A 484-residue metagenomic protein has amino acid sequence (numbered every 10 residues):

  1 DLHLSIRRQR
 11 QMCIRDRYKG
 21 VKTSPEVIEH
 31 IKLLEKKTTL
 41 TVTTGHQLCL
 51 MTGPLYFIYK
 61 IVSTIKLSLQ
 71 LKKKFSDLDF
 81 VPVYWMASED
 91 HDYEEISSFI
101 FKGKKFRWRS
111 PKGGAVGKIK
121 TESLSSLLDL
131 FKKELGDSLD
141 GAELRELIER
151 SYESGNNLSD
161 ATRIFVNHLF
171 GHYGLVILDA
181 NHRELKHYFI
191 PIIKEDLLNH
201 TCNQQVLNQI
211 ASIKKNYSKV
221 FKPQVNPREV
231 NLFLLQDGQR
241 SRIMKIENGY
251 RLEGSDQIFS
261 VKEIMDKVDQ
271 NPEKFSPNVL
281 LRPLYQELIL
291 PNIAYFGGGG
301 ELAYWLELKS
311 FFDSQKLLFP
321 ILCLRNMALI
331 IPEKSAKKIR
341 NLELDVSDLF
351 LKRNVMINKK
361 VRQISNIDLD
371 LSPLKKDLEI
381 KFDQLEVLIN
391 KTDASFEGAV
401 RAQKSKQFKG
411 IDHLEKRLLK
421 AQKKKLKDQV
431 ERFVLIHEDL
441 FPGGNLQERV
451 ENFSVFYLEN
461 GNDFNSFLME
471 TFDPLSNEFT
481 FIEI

Functional and structural regions predicted by a protein language model:
D1-R10, I14: Single conserved hydrophobic/aromatic residue that forms the stacking wall/gate of nucleotide- or nucleobase-binding
Q11, R15-T41: Conserved oxyanion/phosphate-binding beta-strand-loop segments in alpha/beta enzyme cores
K37-K72: N-terminal catalytic cores of NTP/NDP-binding nucleotidyl/phosphoryl-transfer enzymes
P54-L55, S68-D92, P320: Glycine-rich phosphate/pyrophosphate-binding loops and their adjacent beta-strand/loop elements at enzyme active sites
Y93-F101, I330-V361: A structural-propensity feature for long, helix-poor, extended segments
I100-L127: A glycine-rich helix N-cap at a beta->alpha junction
F165, L169-F259, E263-D266, V355 (+1 more regions): Long, compositionally biased intrinsically disordered regions
P223-I293, G299-S310, F319-I321, N326-K334 (+1 more regions): A translation/RNA-centric and nucleic-acid-associated enzymatic feature enriched in Class II aminoacyl-tRNA synthetases
